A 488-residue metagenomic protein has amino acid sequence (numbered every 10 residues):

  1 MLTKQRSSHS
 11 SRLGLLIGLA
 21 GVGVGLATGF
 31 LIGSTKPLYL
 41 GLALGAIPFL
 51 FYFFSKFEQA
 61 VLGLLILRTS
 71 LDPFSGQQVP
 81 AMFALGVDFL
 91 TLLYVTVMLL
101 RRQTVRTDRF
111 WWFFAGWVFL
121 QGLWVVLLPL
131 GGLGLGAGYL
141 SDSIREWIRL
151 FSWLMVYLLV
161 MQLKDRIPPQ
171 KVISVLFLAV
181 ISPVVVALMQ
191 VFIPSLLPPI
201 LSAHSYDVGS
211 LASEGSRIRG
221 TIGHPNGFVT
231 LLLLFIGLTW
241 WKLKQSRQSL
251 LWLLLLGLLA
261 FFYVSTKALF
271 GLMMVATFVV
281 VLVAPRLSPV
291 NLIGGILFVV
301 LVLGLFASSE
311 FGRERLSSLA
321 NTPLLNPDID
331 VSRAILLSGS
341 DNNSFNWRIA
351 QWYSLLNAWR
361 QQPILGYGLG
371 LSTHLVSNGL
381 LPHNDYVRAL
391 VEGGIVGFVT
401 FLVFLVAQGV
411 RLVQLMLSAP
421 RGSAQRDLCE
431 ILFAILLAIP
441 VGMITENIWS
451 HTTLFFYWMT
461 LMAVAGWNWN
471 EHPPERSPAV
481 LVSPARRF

Functional and structural regions predicted by a protein language model:
L2-K4, S11-G14, G23-L26, G45-F49 (+7 more regions): Alpha-helical transmembrane segments of multi-pass inner-membrane proteins
L42-S55, F89-R101, L234-K244, V279-V280 (+1 more regions): Hydrophobic, aromatic-rich transmembrane alpha-helices and their immediate juxtamembrane boundary segments
F49-F151, M155, I439, R486-F488: N-terminal hydrophobic segments of proteins, predominantly signal-anchor/transmembrane helices of inner/organellar
F53-Q59, T96-W112, W241-L254, R286-I293 (+1 more regions): Membrane-interface helix-loop-helix junctions at transmembrane boundaries of multi-pass membrane enzymes, predominantly
V180, V391, L412-T445, L461: Loop-to-helix entry and N-terminal half of a specific, functionally important transmembrane alpha helix in multi-pass
V185, V191-P194, Y263-V264, V283-S338 (+1 more regions): A membrane-periplasm/extracellular boundary helix in multi-pass inner-membrane enzymes that assemble envelope glycans
I200-L201, A212, R333-I395, Q414-A419: Long extracytoplasmic/lumenal interhelical loops at the membrane interface of multi-pass membrane proteins
G237, N291-G294, E430-M443, N447-F488: Transmembrane alpha-helices of multi-pass inner-membrane enzymes
